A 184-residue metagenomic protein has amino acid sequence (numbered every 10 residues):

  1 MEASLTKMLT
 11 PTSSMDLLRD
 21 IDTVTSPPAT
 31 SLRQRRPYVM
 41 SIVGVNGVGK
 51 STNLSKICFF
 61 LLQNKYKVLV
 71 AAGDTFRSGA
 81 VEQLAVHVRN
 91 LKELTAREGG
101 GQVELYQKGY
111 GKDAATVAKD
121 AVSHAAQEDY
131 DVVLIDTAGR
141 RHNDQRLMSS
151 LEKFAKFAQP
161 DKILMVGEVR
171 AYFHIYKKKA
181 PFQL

Functional and structural regions predicted by a protein language model:
M1-Y110, A115-H124, D131-I135: Primarily NTPase-proximal linker/entry elements flanking Walker-type ATP/GTP-binding cores
A114-Q127, R140-L184: Conserved catalytic-core segment of NTP-binding enzymes
